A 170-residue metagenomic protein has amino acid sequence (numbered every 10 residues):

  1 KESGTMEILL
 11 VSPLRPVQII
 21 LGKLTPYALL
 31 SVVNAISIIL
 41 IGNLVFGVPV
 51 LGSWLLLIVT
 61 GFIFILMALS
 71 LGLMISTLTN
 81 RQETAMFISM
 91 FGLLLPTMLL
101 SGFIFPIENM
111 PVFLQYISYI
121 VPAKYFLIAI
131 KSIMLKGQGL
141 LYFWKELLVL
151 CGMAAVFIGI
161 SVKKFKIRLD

Functional and structural regions predicted by a protein language model:
K1, V45, P49-V50, W54 (+6 more regions): Membrane-interfacial segments
K1-L14, D170: Transmembrane helix boundary and interhelical loop/hinge segments in multi-pass membrane proteins
S12, I39-L44, S76-T77, G102 (+4 more regions): Transmembrane helix-loop junction
P16, I20-S89, L141-W144, I158-G159: Alpha-helical transmembrane segments and their short interhelical loops
P49, S101-V156: Membrane-interfacial helix-loop-helix junctions in multi-pass membrane proteins
M74, M134, V149-D170: Junction motif at the cytosolic side of a transmembrane helix
E83-S101: Pore- or pathway-lining transmembrane helices of multi-pass membrane proteins that form conduits for solutes/ions
